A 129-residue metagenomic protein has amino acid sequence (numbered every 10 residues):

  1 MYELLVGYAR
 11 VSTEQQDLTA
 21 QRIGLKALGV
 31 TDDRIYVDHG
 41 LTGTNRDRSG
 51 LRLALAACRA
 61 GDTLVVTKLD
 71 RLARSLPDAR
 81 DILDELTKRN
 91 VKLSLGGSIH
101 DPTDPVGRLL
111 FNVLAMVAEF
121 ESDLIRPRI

Functional and structural regions predicted by a protein language model:
M1-R128: Short, structured surface patches at the beginning of a domain
